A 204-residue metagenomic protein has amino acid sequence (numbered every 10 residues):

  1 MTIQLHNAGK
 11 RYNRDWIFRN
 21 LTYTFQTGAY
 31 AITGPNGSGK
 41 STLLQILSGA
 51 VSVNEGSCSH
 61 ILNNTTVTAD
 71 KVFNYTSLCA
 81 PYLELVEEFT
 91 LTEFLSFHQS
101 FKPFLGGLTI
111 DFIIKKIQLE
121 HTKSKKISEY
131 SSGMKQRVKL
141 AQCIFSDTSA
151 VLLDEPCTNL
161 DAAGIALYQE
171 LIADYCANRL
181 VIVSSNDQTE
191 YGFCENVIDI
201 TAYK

Functional and structural regions predicted by a protein language model:
M1-T27: A short, flexible loop at the N-terminus of ABC-type nucleotide-binding domains that lies
N36, D154, L160-D161: ABC-family nucleotide-binding domains
S48: Helix-to-loop junction immediately C-terminal to a conserved catalytic motif
V53-V72: Conserved ABC transporter NBD signature motif
Y82, E87-P103: Q-loop/switch helix immediately C-terminal to the Walker
G107-K123: Conserved ABC ATPase "signature" region
K126-G133: Conserved ABC ATPase signature
L140: Hydrophobic anchor residue at the start of the ABC signature
